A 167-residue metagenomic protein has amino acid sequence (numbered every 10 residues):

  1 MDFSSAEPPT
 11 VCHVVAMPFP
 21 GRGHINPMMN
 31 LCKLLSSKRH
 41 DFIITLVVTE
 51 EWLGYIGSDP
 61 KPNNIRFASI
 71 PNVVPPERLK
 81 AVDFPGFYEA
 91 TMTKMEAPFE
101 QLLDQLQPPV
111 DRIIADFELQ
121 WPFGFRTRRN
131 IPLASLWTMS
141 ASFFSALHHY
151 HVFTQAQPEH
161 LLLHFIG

Functional and structural regions predicted by a protein language model:
M1-G167: Glycosyltransferase specificity loop/lid
